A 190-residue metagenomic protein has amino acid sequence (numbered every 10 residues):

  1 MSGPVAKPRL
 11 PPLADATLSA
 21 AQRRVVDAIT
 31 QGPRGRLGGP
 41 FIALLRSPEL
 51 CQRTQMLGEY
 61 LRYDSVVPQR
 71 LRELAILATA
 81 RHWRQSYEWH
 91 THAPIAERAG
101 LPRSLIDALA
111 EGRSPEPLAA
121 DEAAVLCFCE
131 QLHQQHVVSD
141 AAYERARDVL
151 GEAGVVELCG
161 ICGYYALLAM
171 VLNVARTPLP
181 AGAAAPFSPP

Functional and structural regions predicted by a protein language model:
M1-P190: Hydrophobic alpha-helical segments
